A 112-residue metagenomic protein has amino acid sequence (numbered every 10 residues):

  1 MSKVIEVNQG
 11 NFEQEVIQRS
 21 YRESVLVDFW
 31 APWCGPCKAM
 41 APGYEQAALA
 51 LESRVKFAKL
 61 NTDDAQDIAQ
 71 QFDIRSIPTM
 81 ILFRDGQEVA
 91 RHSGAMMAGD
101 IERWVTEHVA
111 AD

Functional and structural regions predicted by a protein language model:
M1-K3: N-proximal helix/coil linker or "cap" segments that precede and/or mark the start of modular domains
I5-V25, Q66: A short beta-strand-turn-helix
E23, W30-W33, S76: Short pre-active-site segment immediately N-terminal to redox-active cysteine/selenocysteine motifs in thiol-based
L26-V27, F57, M80: Hydrophobic beta-strand anchors of alpha/beta hydrolase catalytic cores
P36-E52: Typically the conserved alpha-helix immediately C-terminal to a functionally engaged Cys/Sec in thioredoxin-like
T62-A69: Structural microenvironment flanking redox-active thiols in thiol-disulfide oxidoreductases
R75-S76, I81-D112: Non-catalytic, surface beta->alpha helical segment in thiol-disulfide oxidoreductase systems
